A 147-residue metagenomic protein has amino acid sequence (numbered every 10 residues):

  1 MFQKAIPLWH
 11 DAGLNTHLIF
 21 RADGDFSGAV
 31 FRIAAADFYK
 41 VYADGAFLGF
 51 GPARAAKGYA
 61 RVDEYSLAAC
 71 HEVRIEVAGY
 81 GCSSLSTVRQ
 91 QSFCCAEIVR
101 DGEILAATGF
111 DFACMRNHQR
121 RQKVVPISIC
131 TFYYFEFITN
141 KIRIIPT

Functional and structural regions predicted by a protein language model:
M1-L48, R61-P146: Beta-strand-rich recognition domains
G49-K57: A short acidic/small-residue loop/turn micro-motif
